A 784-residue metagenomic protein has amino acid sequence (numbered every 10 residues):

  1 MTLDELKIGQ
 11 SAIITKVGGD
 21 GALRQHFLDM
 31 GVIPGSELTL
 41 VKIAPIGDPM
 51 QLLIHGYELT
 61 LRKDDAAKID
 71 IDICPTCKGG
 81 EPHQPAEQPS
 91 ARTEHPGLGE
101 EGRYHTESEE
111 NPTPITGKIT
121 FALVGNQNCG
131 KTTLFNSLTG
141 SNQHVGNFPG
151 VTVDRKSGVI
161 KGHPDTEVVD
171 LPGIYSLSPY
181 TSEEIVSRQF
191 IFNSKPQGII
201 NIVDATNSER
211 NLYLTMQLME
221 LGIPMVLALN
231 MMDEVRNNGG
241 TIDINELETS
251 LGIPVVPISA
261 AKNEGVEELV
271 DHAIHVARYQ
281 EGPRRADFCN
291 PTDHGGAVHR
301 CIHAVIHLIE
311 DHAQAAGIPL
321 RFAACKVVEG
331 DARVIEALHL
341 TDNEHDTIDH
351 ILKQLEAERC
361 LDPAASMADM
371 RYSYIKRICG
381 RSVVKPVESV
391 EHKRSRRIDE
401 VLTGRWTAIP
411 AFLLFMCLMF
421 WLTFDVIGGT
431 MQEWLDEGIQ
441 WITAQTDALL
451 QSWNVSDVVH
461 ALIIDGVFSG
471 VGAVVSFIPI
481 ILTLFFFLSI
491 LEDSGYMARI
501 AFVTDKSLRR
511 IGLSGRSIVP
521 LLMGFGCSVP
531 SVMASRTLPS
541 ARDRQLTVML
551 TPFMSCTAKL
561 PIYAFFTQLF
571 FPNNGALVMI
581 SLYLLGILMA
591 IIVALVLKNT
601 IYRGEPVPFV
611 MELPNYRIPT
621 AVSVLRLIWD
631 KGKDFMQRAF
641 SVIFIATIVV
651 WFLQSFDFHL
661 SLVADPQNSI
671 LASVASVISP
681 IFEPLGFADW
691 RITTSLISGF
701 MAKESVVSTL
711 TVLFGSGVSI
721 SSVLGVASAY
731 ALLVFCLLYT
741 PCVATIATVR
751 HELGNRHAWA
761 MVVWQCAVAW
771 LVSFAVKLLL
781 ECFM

Functional and structural regions predicted by a protein language model:
H95-S176: Conserved G1/Walker A P-loop phosphate-binding module
H163, V186-V255, I562: Conserved C-terminal guanine-recognition region of P-loop GTPase G domains, centered on the G4
V235-N290: Canonical P-loop GTPase G-domain recognition
G252, Y279, R284-S456, L662-L671: Extended helical scaffolds that flank P-loop GTPase cores
E358, A365-S366, K385, V426-V467 (+4 more regions): Extended, low-charge hydrophobic alpha-helical regions
A411-L422, L484-S489, T567-Q568, Y583-V596 (+3 more regions): Hydrophobic core segments of alpha-helical transmembrane domains in multi-pass membrane transport and ion-translocation
W441-Q445, A498-S528, R603-L627, L671-S673: Juxtamembrane inter-helical linkers in multi-pass membrane proteins
F553, T557-I580, A744-G754, S773-M784: Transmembrane helix-loop junctions at the membrane interface of multipass transporters and ion channels
